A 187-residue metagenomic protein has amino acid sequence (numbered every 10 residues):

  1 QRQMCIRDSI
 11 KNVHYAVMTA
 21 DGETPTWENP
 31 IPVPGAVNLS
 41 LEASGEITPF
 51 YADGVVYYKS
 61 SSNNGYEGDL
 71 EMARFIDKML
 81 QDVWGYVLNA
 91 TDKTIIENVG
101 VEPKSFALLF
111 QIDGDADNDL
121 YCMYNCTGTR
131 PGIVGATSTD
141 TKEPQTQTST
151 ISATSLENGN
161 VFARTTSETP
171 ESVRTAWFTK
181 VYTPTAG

Functional and structural regions predicted by a protein language model:
Q1-I6: Short, small-residue-biased leader/transition segments that mark boundaries at the very start of proteins
R7-L80, T127-T146: Solvent-exposed edge beta-strands and adjacent loop segments that serve as assembly or binding interfaces
D8-S9, W84-Y86, E97-S105, L109 (+2 more regions): Repeat-unit-sized solenoid/scaffold elements
W27-V33, L120-C126, A163-S167: Short amphipathic beta-strand/extended segments with alternating polar/hydrophobic composition
Y58-Y124: Structured, beta-strand-rich domain cores that present glycine/charged loop surfaces used to bind extended ligands
C126-G187: Mixed-charge, glycine-accented linear interaction segment located at domain edges/termini
